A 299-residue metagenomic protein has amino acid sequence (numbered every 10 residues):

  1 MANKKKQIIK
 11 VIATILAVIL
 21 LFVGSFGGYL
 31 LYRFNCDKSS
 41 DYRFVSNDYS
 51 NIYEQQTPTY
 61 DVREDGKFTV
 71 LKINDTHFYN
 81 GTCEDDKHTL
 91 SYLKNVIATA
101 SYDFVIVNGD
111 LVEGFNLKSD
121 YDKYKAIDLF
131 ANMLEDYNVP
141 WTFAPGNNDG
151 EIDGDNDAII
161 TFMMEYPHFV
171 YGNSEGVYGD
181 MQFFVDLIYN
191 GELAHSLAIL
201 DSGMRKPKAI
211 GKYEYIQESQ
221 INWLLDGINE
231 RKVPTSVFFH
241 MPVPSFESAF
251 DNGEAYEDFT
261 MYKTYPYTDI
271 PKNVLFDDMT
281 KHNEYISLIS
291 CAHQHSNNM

Functional and structural regions predicted by a protein language model:
A2-L21: N-terminal Sec-pathway targeting helices
L20-L31: Hydrophobic alpha-helical membrane-insertion segments, chiefly the h-region of N-terminal signal peptides
L31-Y124, L129: N-terminal active-site segment of His-dependent metallophosphoesterases
C36-V62, K125-R231, Y285: Extended active-site neighborhood of metal-dependent phosphoesterases/phosphodiesterases
K67-N80, A194-M204, F238: Active-site-proximal beta-strand elements of phosphoester/diester hydrolases
D75, L93, V105, D110 (+6 more regions): Divalent metal-coordination and catalytic microenvironments
Y79-T82, E113-N116, F143-D155, R205-K208 (+2 more regions): Active-site environment of divalent metal-dependent phosphoester hydrolases
A100-F104, S196-A198, I210-N298: His/acidic metal-ligating clusters that form di-metal
